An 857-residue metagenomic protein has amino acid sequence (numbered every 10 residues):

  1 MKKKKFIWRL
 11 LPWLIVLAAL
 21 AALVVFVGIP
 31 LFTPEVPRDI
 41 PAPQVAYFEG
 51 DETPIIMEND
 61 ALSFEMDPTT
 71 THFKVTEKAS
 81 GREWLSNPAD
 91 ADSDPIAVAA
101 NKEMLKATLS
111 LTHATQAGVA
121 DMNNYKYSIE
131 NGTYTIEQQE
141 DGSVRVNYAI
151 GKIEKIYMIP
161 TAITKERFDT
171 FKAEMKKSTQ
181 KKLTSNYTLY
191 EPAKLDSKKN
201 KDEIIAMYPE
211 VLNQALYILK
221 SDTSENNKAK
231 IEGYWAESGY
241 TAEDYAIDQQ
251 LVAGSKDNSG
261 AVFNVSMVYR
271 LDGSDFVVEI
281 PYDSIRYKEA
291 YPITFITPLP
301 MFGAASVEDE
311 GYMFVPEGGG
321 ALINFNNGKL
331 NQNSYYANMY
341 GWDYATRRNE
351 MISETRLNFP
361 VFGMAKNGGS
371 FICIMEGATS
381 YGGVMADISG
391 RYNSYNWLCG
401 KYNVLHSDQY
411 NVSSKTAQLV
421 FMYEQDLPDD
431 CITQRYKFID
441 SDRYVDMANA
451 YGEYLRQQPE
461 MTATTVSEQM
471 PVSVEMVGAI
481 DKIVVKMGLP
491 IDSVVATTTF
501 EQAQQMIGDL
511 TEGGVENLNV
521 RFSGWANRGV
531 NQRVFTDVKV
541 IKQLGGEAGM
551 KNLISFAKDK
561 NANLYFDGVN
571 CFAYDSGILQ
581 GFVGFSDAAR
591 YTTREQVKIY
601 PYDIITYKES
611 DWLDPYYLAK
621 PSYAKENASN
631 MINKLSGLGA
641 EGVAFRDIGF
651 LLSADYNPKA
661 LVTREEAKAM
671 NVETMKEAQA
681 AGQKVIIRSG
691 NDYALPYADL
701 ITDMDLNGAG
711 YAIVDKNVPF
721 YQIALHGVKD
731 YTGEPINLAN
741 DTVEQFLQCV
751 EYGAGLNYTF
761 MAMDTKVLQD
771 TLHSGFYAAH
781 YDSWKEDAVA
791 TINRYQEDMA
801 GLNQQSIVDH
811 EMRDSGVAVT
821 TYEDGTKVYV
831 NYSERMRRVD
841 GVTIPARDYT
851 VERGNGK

Functional and structural regions predicted by a protein language model:
K2-L17: N-terminal Sec-pathway targeting helices
A18-I29: Hydrophobic alpha-helical membrane-insertion segments, chiefly the h-region of N-terminal signal peptides
V27, N59-D60, M66-K78, I96 (+5 more regions): Active-site-proximal substrate-binding groove within the catalytic cores of carbohydrate-active enzymes
I29-E49: Ser/Thr/Pro/Gly-rich low-complexity linker/stalk segments immediately outside membranes or between
P30-P37, I56-T497, Q504-L518: Carbohydrate-recognition beta-sandwich/jelly-roll modules in extracellular/periplasmic carbohydrate-active proteins
F48-G50, I129, G260-V262, M812-R813: Short solvent-exposed loop/turn micro-motifs enriched in small/polar/acidic residues
P298, V520-F522, F566, F645-D647 (+1 more regions): Conserved beta-strand positions
S467-S555, D559-A624, F650-A654, A660: Aromatic-lined carbohydrate-binding/catalytic grooves of carbohydrate-active enzymes
